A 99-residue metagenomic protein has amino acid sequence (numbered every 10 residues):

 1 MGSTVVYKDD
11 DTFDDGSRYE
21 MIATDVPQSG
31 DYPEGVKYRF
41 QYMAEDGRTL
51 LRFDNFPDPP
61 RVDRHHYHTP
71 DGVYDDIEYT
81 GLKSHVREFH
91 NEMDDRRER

Functional and structural regions predicted by a protein language model:
M1-R64: The feature represents the first ordered module of a protein
Y67-D71: Short glycine/proline-rich turn/loop motifs
G72-R99: Short, compact, well-ordered microdomains
